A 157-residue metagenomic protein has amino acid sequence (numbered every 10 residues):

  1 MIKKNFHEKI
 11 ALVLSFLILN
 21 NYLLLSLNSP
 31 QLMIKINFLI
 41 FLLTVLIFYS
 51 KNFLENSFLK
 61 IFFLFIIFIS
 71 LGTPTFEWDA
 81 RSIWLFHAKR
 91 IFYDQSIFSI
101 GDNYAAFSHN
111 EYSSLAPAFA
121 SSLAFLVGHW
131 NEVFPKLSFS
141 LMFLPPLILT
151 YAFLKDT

Functional and structural regions predicted by a protein language model:
M1-F53: Membrane-embedded, hydrophobic transmembrane alpha-helices
F6, V127-F134: Membrane-interfacial loop-to-transmembrane-helix junctions in polytopic alpha-helical membrane proteins
S15-L19, L24, L42-F48, F134-D156: Transmembrane-helix motifs of polytopic, lipid-linked glycan transferases
F16-L25, F62-S70, Y93, F119-A120: Hydrophobic alpha-helical transmembrane segments and adjacent interfacial helices in integral membrane proteins
L23-S29, Y49, L71, F125 (+2 more regions): Transmembrane helix-loop junctions and nearby membrane-interface residues
E55-D79: Transmembrane signal-anchor helices characteristic of membrane glycosylation enzymes that use polyprenol
I66, K89, A120-A124, M142: Amphipathic, well-packed alpha-helical segments that form the structural scaffold of globular domains
T73-H87, Y93-F119, L126-W130: Extracytoplasmic catalytic/substrate-binding loops of multi-pass membrane glycan-assembly enzymes
